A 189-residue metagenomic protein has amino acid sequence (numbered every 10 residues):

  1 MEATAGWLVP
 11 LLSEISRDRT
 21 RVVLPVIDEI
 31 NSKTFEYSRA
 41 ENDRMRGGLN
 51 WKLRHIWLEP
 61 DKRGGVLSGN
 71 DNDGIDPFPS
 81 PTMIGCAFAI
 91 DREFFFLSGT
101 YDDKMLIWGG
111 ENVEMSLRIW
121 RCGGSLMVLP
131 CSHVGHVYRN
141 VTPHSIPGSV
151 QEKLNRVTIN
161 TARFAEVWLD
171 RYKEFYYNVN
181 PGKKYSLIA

Functional and structural regions predicted by a protein language model:
M1-E2, M105: Acidic metal-phosphate-binding loop of nucleotide-sugar-dependent transferases
E2, G6, P10, V22 (+3 more regions): Acidic, Ser/Thr-rich intrinsically disordered and amphipathic helical segments
E2-P60, S125, C131: Conserved donor NDP-sugar-binding/catalytic core segment of glycosyltransferases
V9-L11, T82, C86-G99, K104-S132: A short, conserved alpha-helix in the catalytic core of glycosyltransferases
Y37, L117, C122-A189: Active-site-adjacent helix/loop segment of glycosyltransferases that harbors family-specific signature motifs
S38, R44-G69, V150-R163, V179: Catalytic lobes of large eukaryotic enzymes
R54-A89, E93: A recurrent flexible, glycine/aromatic-enriched loop bordering the glycosyltransferase active site that acts as
G74-T82, G99-Y101, P143-S149: Short interface patches used for recognition in eukaryotic signaling and trafficking proteins
